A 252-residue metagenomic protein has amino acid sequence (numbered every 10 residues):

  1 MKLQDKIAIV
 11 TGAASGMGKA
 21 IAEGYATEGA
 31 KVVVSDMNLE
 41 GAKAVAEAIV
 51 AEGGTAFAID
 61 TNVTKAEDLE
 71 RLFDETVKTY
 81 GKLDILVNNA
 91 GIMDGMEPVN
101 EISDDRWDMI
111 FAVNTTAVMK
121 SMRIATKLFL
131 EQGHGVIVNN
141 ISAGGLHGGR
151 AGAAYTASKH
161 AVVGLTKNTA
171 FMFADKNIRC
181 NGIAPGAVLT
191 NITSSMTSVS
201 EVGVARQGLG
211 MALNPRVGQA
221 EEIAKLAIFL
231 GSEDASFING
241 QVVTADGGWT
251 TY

Functional and structural regions predicted by a protein language model:
L3-V33: Canonical Rossmann dinucleotide-binding motif of NAD(H)/NADP(H)-dependent dehydrogenases/reductases, specifically
M93-M96, H147, I228, N239-Y252: Short C-terminal tail/terminal secondary-structure segment of NAD(P)H-dependent dehydrogenase/reductase domains
E97-V99, S103-D108, G208: Substrate-binding pocket helix/loop in short-chain dehydrogenase/reductase
M122, S158, T166: Active-site helix of classical SDR
S142: Residue(s) in the substrate-gating loop at a strand-loop-helix junction that position the organic substrate next
A174, R179, I238-G240: Short, small/polar-rich loop/turn modules that mediate ligand/substrate recognition or access, typified
G182, E201-D234, I238, A245-G247: C-terminal helical subdomain
